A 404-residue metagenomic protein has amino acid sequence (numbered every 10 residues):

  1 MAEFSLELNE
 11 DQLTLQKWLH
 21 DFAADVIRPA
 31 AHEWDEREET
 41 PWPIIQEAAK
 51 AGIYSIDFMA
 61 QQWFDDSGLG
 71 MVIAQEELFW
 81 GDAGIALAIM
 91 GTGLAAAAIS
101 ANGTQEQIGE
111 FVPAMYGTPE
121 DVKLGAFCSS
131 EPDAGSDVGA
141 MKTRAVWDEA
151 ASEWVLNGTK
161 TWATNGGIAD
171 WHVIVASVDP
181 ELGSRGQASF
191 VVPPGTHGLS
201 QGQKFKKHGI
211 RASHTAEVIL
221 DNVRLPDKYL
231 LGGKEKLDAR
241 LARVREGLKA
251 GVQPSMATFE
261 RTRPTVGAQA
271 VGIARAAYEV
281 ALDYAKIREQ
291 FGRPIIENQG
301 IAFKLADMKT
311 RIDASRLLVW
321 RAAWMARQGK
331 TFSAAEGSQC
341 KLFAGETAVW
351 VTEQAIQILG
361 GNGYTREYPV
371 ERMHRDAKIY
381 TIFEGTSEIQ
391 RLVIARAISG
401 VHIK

Functional and structural regions predicted by a protein language model:
M1-G81, I85, N102-Q105, T118 (+3 more regions): Alpha-helical interface subdomain recognition
D82-I99, P119-S130, T159-H172: FAD-binding core of FAD-dependent oxidoreductases, characterized by glycine-rich FAD pyrophosphate-binding loops
A86-I108, G135-D137, W147: N-terminal glycine-rich flavin-associated loop
A88, D133-S136, W162-N165, D179-E181 (+1 more regions): Short Gly/Pro-enriched turn/cap motifs at secondary-structure boundaries
A101-E131, E149-S152: FAD-binding glycine-rich core of flavoenzymes that anchor FAD
E153-Q201: A short core secondary-structure module
H197-P226, L230, L237-A239: Flexible, small-/acidic-enriched active-site or ligand-binding loops
G232-G251: Charged, glycine/proline-rich intrinsically disordered loops and linkers
